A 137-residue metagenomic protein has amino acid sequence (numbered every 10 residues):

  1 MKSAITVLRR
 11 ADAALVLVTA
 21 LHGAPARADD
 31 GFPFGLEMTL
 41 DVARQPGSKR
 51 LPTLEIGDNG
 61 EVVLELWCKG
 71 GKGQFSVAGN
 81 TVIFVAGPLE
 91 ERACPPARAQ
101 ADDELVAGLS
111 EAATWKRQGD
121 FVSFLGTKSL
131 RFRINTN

Functional and structural regions predicted by a protein language model:
K2-D12, L21-N137: Lipid interaction determinants
